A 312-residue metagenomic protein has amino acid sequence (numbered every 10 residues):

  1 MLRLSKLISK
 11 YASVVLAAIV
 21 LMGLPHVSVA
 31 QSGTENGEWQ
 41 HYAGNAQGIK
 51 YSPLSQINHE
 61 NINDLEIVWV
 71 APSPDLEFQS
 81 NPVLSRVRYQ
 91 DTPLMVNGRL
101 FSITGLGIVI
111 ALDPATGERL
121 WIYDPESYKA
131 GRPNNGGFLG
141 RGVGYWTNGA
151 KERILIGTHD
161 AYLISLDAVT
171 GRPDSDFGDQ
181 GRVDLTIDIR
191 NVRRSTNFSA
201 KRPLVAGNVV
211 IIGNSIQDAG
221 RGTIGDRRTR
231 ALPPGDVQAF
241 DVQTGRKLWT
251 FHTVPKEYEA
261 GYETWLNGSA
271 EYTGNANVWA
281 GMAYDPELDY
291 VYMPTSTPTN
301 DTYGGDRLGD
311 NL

Functional and structural regions predicted by a protein language model:
L2-V15: Bacterial N-terminal signal peptides that target proteins for export
S13-L24: Bacterial N-terminal signal peptides
L24-A30: Sec/Tat signal peptide C-region and signal peptidase I cleavage site
Q31-V83, E118-R132, R172-V192, R246-V254 (+1 more regions): Aromatic (tryptophan-biased) beta-strands that constitute blades/sheets of beta-rich domains
W39-A43, L84-I108, N135-Y162, S195-T229 (+2 more regions): Repeat-blade elements of multi-bladed beta-propeller folds
I57-E60, L112, L166, F240: Hydrophobic/aromatic beta-strand positions that recur at structurally equivalent sites within the blades
P114-T116, A168-T170, V242-T244: Short loop/turn segments that connect beta-strands within beta-propeller blades
L166, P233-R246, R307-L312: Beta-propeller blade signature
